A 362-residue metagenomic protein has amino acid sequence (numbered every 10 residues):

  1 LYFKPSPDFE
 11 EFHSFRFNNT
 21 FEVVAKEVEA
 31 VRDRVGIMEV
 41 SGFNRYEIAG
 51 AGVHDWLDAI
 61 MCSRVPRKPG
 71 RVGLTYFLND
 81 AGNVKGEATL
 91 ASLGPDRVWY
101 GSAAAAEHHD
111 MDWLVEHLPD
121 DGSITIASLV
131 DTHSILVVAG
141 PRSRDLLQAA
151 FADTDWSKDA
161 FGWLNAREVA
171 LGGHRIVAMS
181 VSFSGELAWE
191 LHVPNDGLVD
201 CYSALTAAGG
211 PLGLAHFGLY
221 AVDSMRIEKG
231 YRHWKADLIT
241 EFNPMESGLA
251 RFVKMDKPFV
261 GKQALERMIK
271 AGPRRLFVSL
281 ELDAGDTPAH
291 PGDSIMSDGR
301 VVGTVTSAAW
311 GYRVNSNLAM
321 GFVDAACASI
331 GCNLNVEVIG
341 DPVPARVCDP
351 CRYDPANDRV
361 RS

Functional and structural regions predicted by a protein language model:
L1-S362: Glycine/proline-enriched, intrinsically flexible loops and inter-domain linkers
